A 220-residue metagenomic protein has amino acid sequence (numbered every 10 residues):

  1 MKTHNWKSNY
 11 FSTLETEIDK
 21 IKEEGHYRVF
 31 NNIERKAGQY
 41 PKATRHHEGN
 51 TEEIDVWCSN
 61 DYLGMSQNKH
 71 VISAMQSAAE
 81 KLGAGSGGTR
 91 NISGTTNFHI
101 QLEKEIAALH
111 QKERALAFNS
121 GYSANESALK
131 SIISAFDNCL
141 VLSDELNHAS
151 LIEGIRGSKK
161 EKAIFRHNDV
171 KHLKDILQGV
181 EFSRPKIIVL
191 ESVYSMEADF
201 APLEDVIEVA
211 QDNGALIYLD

Functional and structural regions predicted by a protein language model:
W6, Y10, D19-L82, A215: N-terminal "arm"/small-domain region of PLP-dependent enzymes with the aminotransferase-like
V56-S59, A84-T89, K186-S192: Short beta-strands and strand-loop turn motifs
D61, A163, H167-L219: Active-site phosphate-binding strand-loop segment of PLP-dependent enzymes
I72-S120: Conserved N-terminal alpha-helix of the aminotransferase class I/II PLP-enzyme fold
Q111, G157-K159, N213: Short, structured coil segments at secondary-structure junctions
A117, Y122-A128, A149-L151, A198: Short glycine/serine/threonine-rich phosphate/pyrophosphate-binding segments that cradle anionic phosphate groups
S131-A149: Conserved PLP-anchoring active-site segment centered on the Schiff-base-forming lysine
